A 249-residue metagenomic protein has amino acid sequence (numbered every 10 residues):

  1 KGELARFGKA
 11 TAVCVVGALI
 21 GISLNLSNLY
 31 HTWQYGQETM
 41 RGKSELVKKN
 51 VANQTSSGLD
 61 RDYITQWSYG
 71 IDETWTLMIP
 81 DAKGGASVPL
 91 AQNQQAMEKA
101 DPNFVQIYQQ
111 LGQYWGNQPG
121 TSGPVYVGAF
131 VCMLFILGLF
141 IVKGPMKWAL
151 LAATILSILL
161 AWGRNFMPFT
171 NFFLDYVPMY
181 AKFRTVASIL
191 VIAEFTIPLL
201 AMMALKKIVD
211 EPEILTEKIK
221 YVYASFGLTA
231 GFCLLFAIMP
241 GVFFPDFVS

Functional and structural regions predicted by a protein language model:
K1, L234-P245: Mature extracytoplasmic enzyme cores
G2-A12, A96-Y108, L134-R164, E213-S225: Membrane-interface helix-loop-helix junctions at transmembrane boundaries of multi-pass membrane enzymes, predominantly
R6-W33, K48-N53, L156, K220-I238: Hydrophobic alpha-helical membrane-interfacial segments at the cytosolic entry of transmembrane helices
S27-G138, P240-S249: Periplasmic/ER-lumenal interhelical loops and adjacent helix-loop junctions in multi-pass membrane proteins
Q113-V125, L156-T196, V209, F243-S249: Membrane-helix boundary/interfacial segments in multi-pass membrane proteins
C132-L139, I197-V209: Transmembrane alpha-helical segments
